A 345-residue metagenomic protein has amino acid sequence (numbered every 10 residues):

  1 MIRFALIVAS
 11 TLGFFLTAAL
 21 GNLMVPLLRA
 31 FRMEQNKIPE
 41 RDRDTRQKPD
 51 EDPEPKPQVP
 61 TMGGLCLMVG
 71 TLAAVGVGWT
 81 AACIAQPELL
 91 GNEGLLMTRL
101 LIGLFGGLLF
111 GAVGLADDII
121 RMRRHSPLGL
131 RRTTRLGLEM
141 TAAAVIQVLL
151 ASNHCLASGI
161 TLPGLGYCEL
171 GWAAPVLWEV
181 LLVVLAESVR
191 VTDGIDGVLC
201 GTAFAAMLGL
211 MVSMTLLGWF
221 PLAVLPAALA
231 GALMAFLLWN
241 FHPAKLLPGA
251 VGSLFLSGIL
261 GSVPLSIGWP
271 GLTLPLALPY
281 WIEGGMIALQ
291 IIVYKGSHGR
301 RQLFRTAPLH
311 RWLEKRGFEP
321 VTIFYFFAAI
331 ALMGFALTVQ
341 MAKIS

Functional and structural regions predicted by a protein language model:
I2-I282: "…together with the soluble PPM/PP2C metallo-phosphatase catalytic core" -> "…together with the soluble PPM/PP2C
N22-D44, P279-F326: Membrane-proximal soluble regions of multi-pass membrane proteins
P320-M341: Final/C-terminal transmembrane alpha-helix of multipass membrane proteins
I344-S345: Cytosolic-facing loops and C-terminal tails of multi-pass membrane proteins
